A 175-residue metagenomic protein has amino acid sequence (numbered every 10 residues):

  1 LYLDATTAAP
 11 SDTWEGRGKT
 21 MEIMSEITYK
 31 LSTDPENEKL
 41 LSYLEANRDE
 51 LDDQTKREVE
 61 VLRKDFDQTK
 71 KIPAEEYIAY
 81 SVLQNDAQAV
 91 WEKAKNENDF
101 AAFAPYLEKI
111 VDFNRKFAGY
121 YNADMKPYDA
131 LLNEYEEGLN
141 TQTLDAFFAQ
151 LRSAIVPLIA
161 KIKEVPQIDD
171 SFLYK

Functional and structural regions predicted by a protein language model:
L1-L107: N-terminal helix-rich structural modules
Y80-K175: Contiguous, non-catalytic segments that form substrate-binding/exosite surfaces or channel walls
